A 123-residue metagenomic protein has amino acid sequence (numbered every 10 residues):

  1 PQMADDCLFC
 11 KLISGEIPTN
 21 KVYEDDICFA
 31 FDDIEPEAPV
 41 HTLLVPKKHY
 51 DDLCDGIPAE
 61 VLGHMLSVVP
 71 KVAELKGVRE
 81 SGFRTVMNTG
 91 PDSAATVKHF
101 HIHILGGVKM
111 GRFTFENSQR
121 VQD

Functional and structural regions predicted by a protein language model:
P1-D123: HIT superfamily nucleotide-processing domains
